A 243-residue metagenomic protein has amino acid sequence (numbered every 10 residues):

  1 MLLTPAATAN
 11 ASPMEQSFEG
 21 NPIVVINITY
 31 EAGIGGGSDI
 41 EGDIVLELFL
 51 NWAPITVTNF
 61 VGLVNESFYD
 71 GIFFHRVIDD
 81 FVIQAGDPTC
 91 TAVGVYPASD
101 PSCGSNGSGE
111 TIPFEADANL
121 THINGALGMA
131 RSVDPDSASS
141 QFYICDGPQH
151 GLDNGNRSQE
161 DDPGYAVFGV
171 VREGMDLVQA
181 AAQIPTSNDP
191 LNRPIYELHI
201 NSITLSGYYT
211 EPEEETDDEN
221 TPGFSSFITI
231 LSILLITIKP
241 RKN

Functional and structural regions predicted by a protein language model:
M1-P13, E214-N243: Secretory targeting signatures
L3-D218: Cyclophilin-like peptidyl-prolyl cis-trans isomerases
